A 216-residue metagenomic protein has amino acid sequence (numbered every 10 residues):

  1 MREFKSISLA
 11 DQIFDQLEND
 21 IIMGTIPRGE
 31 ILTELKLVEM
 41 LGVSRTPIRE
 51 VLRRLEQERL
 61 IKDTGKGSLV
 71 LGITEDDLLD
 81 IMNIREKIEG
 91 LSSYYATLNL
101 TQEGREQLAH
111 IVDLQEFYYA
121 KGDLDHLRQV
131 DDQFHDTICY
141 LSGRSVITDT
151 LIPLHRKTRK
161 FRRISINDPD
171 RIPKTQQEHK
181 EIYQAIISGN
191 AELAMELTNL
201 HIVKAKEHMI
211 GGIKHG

Functional and structural regions predicted by a protein language model:
M1-Y94, L98, D136, Y140 (+1 more regions): Short linear motifs at protein or domain termini
S8, R105-E106, D170-P173: Short helix-capping and inter-helix turn/linker motifs at the boundaries of alpha-helical repeat units
A10, I22, I172-Q176, A194 (+2 more regions): Anionic, Ser/Thr-rich low-complexity intrinsically disordered regions
I81, Q102-R163, Q177-A185, L193 (+1 more regions): Conserved amphipathic alpha-helical segments that form helical-bundle/coiled-coil interaction surfaces
R159-R162, I166-P169, K206-I213: Short amphipathic alpha-helical interaction/hinge segments
